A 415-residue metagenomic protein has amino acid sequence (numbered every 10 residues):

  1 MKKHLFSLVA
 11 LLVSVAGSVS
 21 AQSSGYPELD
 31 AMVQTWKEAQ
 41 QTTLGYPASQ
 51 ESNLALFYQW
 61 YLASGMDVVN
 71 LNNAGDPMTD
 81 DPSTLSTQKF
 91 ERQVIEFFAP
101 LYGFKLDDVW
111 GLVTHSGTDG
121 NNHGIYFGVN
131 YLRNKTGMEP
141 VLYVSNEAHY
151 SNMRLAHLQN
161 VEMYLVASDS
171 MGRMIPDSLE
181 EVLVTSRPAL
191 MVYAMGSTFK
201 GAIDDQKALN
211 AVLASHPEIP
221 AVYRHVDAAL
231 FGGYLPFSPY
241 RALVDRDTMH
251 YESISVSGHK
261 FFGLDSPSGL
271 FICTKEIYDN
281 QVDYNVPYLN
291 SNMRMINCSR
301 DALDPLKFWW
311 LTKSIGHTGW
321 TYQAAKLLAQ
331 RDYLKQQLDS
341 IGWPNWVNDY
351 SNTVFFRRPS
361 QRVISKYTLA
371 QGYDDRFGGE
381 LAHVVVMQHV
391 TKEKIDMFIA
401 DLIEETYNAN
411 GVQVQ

Functional and structural regions predicted by a protein language model:
H4-V15: Sec-dependent N-terminal signal peptides
G17-A21: Sec/Tat signal peptide C-region and signal peptidase I cleavage site
Q22-D108, G379-V385: N-terminal entrance/gating region of PLP-dependent enzymes' catalytic architecture
E96, R376-Q415: PLP-dependent enzyme catalytic core of the Aspartate aminotransferase-like
L112-D283, S340, Q415: Conserved PLP-enzyme active-site core in the AAT-like
F237-N348: Active-site C-terminal subdomain of aminotransferase-like
G342-T368: Conserved PLP-binding catalytic core of the aspartate aminotransferase-like
N348, N352-T353, L369-V385: Conserved PLP cofactor-binding pocket of PLP-dependent enzymes
